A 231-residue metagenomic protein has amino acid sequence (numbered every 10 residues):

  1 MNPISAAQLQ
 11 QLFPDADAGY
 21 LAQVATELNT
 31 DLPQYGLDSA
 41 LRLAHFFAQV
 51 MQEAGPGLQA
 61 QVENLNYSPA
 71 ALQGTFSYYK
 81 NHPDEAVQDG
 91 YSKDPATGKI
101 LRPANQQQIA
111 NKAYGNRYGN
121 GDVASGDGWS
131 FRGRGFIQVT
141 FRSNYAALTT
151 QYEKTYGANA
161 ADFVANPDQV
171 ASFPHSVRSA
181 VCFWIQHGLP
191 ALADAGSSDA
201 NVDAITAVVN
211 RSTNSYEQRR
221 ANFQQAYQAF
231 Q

Functional and structural regions predicted by a protein language model:
N2-Q23, E27, M51-F183: Peptidoglycan-targeting cell-wall enzymes and recognition modules
L32, E53-L58, S143, W184-G188 (+2 more regions): A generic secondary-structure signal for well-formed alpha-helical elements
Q34-L41, L58: Metal- and O2-centered redox machinery and metal/ROS homeostasis
D38-R42, W129-R132, S172-S176, S198-V202: Extracellular/periplasmic catalytic domains that process cell-envelope and extracellular macromolecules
A40-G55: Active-site-adjacent structural elements in enzyme catalytic domains
V50-A54, A193-S215: Acidic helix/loop microenvironments that form the catalytic cleft of cell-wall polysaccharide enzymes
H175-V177, Q186-L189, A193: Proteins synthesized as precursors that undergo proteolytic processing into mature forms
A207-Q231: Extracellular low-complexity, O-glycosylation-prone Ser/Thr/Pro/Gly-rich "stalks" and linkers flanking catalytic
